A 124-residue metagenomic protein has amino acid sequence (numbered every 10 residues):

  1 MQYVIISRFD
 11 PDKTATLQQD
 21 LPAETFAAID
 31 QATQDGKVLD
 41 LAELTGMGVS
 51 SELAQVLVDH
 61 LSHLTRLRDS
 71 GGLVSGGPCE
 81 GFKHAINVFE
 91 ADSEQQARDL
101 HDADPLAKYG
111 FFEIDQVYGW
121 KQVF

Functional and structural regions predicted by a protein language model:
M1-F124: Conserved, structured core segments of small domains
